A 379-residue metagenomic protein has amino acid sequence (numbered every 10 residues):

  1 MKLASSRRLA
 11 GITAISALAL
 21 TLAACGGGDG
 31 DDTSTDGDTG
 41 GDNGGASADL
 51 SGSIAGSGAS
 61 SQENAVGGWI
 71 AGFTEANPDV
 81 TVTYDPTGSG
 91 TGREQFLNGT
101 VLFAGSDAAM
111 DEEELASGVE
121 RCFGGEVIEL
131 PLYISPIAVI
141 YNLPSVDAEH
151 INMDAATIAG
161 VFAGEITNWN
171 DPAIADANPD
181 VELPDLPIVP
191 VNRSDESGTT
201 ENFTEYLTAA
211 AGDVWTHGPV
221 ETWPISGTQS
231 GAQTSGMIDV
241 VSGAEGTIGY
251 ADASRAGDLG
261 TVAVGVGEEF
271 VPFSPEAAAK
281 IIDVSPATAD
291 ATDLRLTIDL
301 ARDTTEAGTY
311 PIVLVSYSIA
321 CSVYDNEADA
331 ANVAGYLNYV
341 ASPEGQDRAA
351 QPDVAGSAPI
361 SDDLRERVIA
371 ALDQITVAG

Functional and structural regions predicted by a protein language model:
K2-T13: Bacterial N-terminal signal peptides that target proteins for export
L20-A24: C-terminal motif of bacterial Sec signal peptides marking the signal peptidase cleavage site
G27, A48-S51, V181-L186, T304-G379: Extracellular/periplasmic juxtamembrane helices and adjacent flexible linkers that interface with membrane partners
G27-G30, D42-A175, I238-V240, A251-G257: N-terminal segment of the mature folded domain
G67-D79, L97-V101, A109, Y141-S145 (+8 more regions): Sec-exported extracytoplasmic/periplasmic mature domains
R93, E196-T288: Ligand-binding pocket segment of bilobal, Venus flytrap-like solute-binding proteins
P136-I140, V146-S235: Extracytoplasmic ligand-binding site segments that recognize negatively charged/polar headgroups
E268-A331: C-terminal lobe and pocket-closing loops of periplasmic/extracytoplasmic Venus-flytrap solute-binding proteins
